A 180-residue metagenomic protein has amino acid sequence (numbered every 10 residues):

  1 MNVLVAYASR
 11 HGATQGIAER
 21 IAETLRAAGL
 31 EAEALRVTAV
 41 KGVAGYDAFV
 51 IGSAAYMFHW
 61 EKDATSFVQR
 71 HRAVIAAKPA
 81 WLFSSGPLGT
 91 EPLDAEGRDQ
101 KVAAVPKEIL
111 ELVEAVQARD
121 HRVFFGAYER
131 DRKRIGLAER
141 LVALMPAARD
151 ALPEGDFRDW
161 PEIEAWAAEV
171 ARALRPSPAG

Functional and structural regions predicted by a protein language model:
M1-A28: N-terminal beta1-alpha1 ligand-phosphate binding loop
V3, S53, L152: Generic anion/oxyanion-binding catalytic loop in active/binding sites
A8-S9, S53-A54, S85: Glycine-rich His-Gly loop
G16, T24, A28, E33 (+1 more regions): FMN-binding flavodoxin-like domain, especially the glycine-rich phosphate-binding loop
V37-A39: Conserved SAM/SAH-binding loop
